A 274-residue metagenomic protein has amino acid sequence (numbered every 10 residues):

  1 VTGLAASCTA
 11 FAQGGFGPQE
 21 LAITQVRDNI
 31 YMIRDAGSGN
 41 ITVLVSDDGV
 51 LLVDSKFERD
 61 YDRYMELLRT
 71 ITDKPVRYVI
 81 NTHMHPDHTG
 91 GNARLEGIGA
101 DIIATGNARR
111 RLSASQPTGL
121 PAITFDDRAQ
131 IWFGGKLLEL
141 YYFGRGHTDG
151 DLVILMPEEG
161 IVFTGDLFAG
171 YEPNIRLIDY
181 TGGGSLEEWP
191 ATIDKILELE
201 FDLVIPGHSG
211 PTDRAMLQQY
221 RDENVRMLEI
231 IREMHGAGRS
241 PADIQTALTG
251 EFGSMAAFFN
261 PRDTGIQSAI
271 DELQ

Functional and structural regions predicted by a protein language model:
V1-T9: Bacterial N-terminal signal peptides
C8-G14, L197-E200, P211-Q274: Accessory terminal helices/loops
L21-L68, L152-M156, I161-D166: Conserved beta-strand hairpin/beta-sheet module of binuclear metal-dependent hydrolase folds, prominently
T24-V26, L44, R128-F133, P206: Short acidic-hydrophobic surface loop/beta-edge motif
N29, L44, D54, L68 (+10 more regions): Divalent metal-coordination and catalytic microenvironments
D47-L51, R59-D101, L199: Active-site metal-binding motif and surrounding structural segment of the metallo-beta-lactamase
G49-L51, F57-R59, Q130, L137 (+2 more regions): Metallo-beta-lactamase
P86-Y142, T148-L152, K195-L203, P241: Divalent-metal coordination cores built from histidine and acidic residues
